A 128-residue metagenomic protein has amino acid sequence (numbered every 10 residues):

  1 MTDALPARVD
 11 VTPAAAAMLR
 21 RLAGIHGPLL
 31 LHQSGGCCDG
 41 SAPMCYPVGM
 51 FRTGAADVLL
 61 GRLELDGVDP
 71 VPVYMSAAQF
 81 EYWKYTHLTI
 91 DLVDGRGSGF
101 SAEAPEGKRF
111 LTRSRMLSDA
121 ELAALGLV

Functional and structural regions predicted by a protein language model:
M1-V128: Domain-level signature for proteins that mediate thiol-based redox and metal-cofactor handling
